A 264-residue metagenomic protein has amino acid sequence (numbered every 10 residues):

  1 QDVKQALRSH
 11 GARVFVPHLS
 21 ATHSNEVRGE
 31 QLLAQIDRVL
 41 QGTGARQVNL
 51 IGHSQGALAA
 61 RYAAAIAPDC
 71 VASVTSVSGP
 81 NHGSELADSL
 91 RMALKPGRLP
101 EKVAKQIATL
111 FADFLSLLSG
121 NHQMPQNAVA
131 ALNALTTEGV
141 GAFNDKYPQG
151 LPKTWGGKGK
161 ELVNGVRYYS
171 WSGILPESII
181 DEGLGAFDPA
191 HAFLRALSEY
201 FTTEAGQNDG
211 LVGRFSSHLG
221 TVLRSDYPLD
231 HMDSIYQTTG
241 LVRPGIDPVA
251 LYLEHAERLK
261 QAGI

Functional and structural regions predicted by a protein language model:
Q1, A67-D69, L90-L94, F187 (+1 more regions): Glycine-rich, phosphate-binding/catalytic loops in enzymes
Q1-A12: Short, surface-exposed "cap/lid" segments of acyl-processing enzymes
D2, V27, Q31-Q35, E254: Alpha-helical elements of Rossmann-like donor-binding domains used by nucleotide-donor carbohydrate transfer enzymes
P17-R28: Short beta->alpha junction loops
S24, A59, H82-L86, E177-D181 (+1 more regions): Short catalytic/ligand-binding loop motif for oxyanion handling, primarily in non-cytosolic enzymes, centered on
E30-F143, D209: Serine-dependent carboxylesterase/thioesterase catalytic core of lipase-like alpha/beta-hydrolase/SGNH enzymes
Q123-L175: A conserved mid-domain beta-alpha-beta active-site/ligand-binding segment of alpha/beta enzyme cores
W155-I264: C-terminal catalytic-base region of ester-bond hydrolases, centering on the histidine of the charge-relay
